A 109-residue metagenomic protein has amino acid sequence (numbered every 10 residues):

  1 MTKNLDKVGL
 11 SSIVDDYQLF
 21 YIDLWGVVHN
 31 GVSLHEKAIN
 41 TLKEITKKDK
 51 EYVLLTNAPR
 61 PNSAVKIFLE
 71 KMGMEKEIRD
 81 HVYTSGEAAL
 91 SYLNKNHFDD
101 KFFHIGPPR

Functional and structural regions predicted by a protein language model:
M1-R109: HAD-like aspartate-dependent phosphatase fold
